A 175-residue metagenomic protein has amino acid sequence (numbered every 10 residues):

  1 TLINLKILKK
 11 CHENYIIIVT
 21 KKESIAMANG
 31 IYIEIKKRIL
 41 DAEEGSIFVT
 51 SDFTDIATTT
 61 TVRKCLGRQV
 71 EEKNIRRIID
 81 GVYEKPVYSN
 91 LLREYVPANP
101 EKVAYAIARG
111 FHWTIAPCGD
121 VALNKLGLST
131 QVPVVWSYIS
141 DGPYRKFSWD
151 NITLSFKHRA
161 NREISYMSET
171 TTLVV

Functional and structural regions predicted by a protein language model:
T1, T20, T50, T54 (+5 more regions): Residue-identity detector for threonine
T1-A26: Short, intrinsically disordered or compositionally biased N-terminal tails of bacterial proteins
I3-K9, L40, G45, I75 (+1 more regions): Alpha-helical protein-protein interaction elements
E13, E34, T54-I56, G67-R77 (+2 more regions): Short charge-dense sequence patches
A28-A106: Short beta-edge/loop segments at beta->alpha junctions of small alpha/beta modules that act as binding/recognition
R38, V87-V175: Nucleic-acid-binding surface
